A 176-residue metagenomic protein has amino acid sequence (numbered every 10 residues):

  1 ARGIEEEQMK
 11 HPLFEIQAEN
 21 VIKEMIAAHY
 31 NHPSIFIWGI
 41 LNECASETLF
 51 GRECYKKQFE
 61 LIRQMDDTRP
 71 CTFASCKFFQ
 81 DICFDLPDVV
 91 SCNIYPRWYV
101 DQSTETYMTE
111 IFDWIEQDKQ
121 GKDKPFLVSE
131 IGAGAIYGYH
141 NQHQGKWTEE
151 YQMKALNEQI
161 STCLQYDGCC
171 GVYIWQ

Functional and structural regions predicted by a protein language model:
A1-D101, E110, E116-K124, A135-N141 (+3 more regions): Active-site mouth of glycoside hydrolases
F126-G132: Short acidic/histidine-rich active-site segments
Q144-Q176: Substrate-binding cleft of secreted/luminal carbohydrate-active enzymes
